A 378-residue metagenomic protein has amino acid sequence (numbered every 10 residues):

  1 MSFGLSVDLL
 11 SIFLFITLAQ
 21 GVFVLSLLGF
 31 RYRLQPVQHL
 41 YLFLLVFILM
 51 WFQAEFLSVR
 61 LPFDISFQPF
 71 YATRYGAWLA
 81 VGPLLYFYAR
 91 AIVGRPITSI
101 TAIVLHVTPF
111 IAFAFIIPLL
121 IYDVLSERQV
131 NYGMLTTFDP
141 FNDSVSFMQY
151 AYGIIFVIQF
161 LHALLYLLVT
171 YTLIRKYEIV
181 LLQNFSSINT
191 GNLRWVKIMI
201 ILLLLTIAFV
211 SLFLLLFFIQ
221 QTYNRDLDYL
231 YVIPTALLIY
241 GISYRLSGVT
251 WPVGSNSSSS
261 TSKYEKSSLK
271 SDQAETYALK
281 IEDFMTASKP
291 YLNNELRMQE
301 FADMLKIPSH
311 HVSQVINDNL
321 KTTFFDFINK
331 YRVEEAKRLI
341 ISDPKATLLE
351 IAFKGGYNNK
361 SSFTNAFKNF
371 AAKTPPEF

Functional and structural regions predicted by a protein language model:
M1-L125, L135-T137: N-terminal low-complexity or simple alpha-helical regulatory segments that function as activation/interaction modules
G29-R33, V93, E178, S247 (+2 more regions): Hydrophobic residues in alpha-helical segments
R31-L34, V59-P62, Q183-S186, Q220 (+4 more regions): Short, flexible helix-adjacent loops and helix caps
L119-L279, M298, T347-N359, T374: Alpha-helical bundle regulatory/interaction domains
Y244-G355, S362, A366-N369, K373-E377: Membrane-proximal linker segments that couple transmembrane helices to downstream signaling/catalytic modules
